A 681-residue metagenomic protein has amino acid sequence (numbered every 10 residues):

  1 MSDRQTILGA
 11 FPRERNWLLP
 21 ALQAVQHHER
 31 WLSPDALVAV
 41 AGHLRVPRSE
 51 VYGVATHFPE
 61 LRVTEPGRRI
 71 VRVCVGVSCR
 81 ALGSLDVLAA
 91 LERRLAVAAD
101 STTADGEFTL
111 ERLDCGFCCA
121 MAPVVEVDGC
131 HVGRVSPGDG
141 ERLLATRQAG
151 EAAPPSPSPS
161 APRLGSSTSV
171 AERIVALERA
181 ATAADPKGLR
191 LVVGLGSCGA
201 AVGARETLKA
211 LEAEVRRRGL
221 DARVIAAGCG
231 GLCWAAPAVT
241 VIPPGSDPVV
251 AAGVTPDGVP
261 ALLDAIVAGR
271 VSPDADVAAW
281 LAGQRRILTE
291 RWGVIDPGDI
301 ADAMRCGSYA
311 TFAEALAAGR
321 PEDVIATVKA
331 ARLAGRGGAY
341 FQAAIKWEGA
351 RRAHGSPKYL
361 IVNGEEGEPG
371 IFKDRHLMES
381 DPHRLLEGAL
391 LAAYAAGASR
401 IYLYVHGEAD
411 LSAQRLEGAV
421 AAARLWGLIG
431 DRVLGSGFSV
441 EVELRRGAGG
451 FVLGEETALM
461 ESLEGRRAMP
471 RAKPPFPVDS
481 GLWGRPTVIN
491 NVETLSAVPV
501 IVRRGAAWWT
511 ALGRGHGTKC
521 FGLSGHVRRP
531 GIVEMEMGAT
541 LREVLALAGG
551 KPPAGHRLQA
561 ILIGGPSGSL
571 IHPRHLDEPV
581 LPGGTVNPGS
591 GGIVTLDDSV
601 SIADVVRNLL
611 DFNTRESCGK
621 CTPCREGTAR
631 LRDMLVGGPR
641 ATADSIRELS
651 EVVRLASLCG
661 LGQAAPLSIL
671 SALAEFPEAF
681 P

Functional and structural regions predicted by a protein language model:
M1-V71, V75-A152, S156-P157, G165-R190 (+12 more regions): Ferredoxin-type iron-sulfur electron-transfer modules in oxidoreductases and energy-metabolism complexes
F58, D381-A395: Histidine-anchored nucleotide/phosphate-binding helix
R190-G194, I295, A303-A310, V362-D374 (+2 more regions): Gly-rich Lys/Arg/Thr-decorated short loops/hinges at beta-loop-alpha junctions or inter-strand turns that position
L195-G203, V328-A350, G449-E461, G465-R467 (+3 more regions): Conserved phosphate/anionic-ligand binding catalytic regions in large, soluble enzymes, centered on
V215, G388-A392, M537-P553: Short amphipathic, charge-patterned alpha-helical segments
A315-H354, R514, E534, L562-G583: Accessory "access/gating" subregions that flank catalytic or transport cores
K346, I401, L547-G565: Short loop-to-beta-strand transition segments
A413-M537: Hydrophobic alpha-helical positions that pack around
